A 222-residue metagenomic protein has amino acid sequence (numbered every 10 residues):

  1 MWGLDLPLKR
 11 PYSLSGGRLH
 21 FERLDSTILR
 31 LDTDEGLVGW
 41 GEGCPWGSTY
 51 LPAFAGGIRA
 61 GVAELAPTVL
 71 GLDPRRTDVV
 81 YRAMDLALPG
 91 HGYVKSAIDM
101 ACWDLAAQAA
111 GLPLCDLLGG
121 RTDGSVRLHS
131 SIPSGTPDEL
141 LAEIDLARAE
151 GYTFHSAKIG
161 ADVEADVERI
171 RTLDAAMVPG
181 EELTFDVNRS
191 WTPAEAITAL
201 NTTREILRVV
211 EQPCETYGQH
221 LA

Functional and structural regions predicted by a protein language model:
M1-T49: Structured beta-strand/loop patches that form or line metal/cofactor-binding pockets in enzymes
I28, V38, S125-H129, T153-S156 (+2 more regions): Structural preference for beta-strand elements that scaffold enzyme active sites
D32-A109: Metal- or metallocofactor-binding catalytic centers and their adjacent structured scaffolds across diverse enzyme
L88, G92, G124-E139, I159-G160 (+1 more regions): Active-site mouth loops of central-metabolism enzymes
A109-S134, R169: N-terminal small/glycine-rich loop or linker at the start of catalytic domains across soluble metabolic enzymes
G135-A147, A194-T198: Short, acidic/polar
L146-K158: Catalytic domains of carbohydrate-active enzymes, especially glycoside hydrolases
A157-A222: Catalytic core of soluble alpha/beta enzymes
